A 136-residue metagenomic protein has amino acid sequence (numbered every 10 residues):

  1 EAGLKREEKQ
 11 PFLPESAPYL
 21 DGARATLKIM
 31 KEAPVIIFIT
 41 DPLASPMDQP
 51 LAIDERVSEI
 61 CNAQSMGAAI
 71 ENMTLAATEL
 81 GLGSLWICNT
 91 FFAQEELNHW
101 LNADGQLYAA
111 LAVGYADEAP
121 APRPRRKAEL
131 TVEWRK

Functional and structural regions predicted by a protein language model:
E1-M66: Glycine/small-residue-rich phosphate/adenosyl-binding loop
A23-L27, Q94-W100, E118-A121: Intrinsically disordered, low-complexity boundary segments flanking structured domains
K28-K31, W100-A103, P124-R126: Solvent-exposed alpha-helices and their adjacent loops that cap or buttress functional pockets in soluble metabolic
M30-A33, E79-L80, Q106: Short gly/pro-enriched beta-turn/loop segments at secondary-structure junctions
I37, L43, D48, D54-N98 (+1 more regions): Small-aliphatic-rich amphipathic alpha-helix that forms the alpha element of a beta-alpha
A77, L101, Y115-D117: Short leucine-rich amphipathic alpha-helical surface patches
S84, D104-G105: Residue-level detector of short coil/turn "hinge" positions at structural boundaries
Q106-K136: C-terminal helix-cap and adjacent tail motif
